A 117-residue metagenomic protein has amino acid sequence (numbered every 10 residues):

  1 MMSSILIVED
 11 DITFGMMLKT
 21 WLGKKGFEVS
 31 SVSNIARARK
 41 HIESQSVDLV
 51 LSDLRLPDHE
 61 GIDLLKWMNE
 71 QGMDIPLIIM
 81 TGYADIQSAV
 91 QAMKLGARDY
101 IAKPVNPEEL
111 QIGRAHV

Functional and structural regions predicted by a protein language model:
E9: Conserved acidic carboxylate
I12-S30, R37-K40: Two-component/phosphorelay signaling modules centered on CheY-like receiver
V32, L56-H59, L95: Hydrophobic residue at a beta-alpha junction that N-caps the helix immediately following a catalytic beta-strand/loop
K40, I62-D74, Q91: Short amphipathic alpha-helix used as the core "switch/output" element in two-component signaling
S46-D48, G72-P76: His-Asp phosphorelay/catalytic-motif detector in bacterial-type signaling
D53, T81: Active-site residues of response regulator receiver
D85-Q87, I101-G113: C-terminal output helix
